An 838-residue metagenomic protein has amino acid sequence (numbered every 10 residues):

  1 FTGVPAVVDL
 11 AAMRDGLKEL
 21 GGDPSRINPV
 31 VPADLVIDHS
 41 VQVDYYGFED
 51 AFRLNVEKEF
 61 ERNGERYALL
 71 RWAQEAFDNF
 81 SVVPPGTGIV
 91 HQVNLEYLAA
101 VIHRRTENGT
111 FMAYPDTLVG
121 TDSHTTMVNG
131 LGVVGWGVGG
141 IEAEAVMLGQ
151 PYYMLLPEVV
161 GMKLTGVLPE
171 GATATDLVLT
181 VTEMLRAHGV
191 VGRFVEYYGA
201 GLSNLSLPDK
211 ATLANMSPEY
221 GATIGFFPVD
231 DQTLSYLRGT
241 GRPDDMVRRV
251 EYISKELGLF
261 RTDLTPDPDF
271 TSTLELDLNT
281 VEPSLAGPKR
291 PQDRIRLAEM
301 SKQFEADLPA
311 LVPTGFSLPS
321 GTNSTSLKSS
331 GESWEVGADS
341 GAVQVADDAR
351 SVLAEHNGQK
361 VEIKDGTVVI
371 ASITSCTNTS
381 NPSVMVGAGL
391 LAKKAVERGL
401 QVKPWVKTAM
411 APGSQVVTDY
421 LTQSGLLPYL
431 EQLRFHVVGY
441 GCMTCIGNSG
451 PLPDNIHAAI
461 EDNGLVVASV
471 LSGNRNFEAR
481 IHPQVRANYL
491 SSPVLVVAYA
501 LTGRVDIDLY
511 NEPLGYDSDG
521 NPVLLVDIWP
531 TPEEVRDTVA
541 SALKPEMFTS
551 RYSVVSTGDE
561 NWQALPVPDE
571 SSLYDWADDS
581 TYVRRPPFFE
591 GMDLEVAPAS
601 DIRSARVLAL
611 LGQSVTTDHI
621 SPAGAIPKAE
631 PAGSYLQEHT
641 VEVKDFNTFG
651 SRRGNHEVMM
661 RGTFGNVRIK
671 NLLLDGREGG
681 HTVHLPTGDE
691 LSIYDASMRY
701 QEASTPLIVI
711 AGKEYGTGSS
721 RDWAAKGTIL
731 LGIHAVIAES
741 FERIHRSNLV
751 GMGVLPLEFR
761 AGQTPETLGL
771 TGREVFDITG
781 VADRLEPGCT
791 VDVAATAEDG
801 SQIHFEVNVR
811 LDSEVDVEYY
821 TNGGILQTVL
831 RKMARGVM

Functional and structural regions predicted by a protein language model:
F1-M838: Fe-S-dependent hydro-lyases/dehydratases of central metabolism
